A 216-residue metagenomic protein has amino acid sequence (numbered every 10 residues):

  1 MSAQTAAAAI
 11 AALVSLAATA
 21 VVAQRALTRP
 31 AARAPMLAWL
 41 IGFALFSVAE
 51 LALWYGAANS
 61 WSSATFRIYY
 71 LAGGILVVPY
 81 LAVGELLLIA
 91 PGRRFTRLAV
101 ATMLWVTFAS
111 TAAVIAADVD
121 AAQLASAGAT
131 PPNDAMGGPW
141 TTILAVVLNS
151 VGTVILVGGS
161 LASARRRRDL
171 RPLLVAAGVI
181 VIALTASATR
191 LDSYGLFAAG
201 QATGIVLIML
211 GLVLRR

Functional and structural regions predicted by a protein language model:
M1-T28, V147-S163: First transmembrane helix
S2-L16, R33-F108, A198-V206, L210: Individual alpha-helical transmembrane segments in multi-pass integral membrane proteins
A18-V21, Y80-V83, G178-A186: Hydrophobic, membrane-inserted alpha-helices
A23-A34, E85-T96, V157-L170, L212-R216: Cytoplasmic membrane-interface segments at the C-terminal ends of transmembrane helices
L53-W61, A117, A186-L191: Juxtamembrane "helix-exit" motif on the non-cytosolic side of transmembrane helices
I75, I89-T153: Membrane-proximal helix-loop-helix units in multi-pass membrane proteins
V154-R216: C-terminal transmembrane-bundle signature of multipass membrane proteins, characterized by strong activation on
